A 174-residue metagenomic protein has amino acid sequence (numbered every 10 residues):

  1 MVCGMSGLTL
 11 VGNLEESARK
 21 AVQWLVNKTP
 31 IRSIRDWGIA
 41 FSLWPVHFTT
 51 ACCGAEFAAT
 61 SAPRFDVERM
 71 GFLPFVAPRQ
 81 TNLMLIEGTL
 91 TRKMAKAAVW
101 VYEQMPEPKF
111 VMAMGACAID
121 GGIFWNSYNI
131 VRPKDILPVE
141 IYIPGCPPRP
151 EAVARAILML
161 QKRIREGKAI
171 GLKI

Functional and structural regions predicted by a protein language model:
M1-R79, M105-K109, S127-I130, D135-Y142 (+1 more regions): Iron-sulfur (Fe-S) cluster-binding modules
C52, I86, L90-A95, V99-E103 (+3 more regions): Metallocofactor- and cofactor-centric catalytic cores in central/energy metabolism, strongly enriched
D66-R69, Q80, K93, A97-W100: Non-catalytic alpha-helical scaffold/packing segments enriched in small hydrophobic residues
V76, T81-G88: Short, well-ordered secondary-structure micro-motifs within conserved domains or adaptor modules
